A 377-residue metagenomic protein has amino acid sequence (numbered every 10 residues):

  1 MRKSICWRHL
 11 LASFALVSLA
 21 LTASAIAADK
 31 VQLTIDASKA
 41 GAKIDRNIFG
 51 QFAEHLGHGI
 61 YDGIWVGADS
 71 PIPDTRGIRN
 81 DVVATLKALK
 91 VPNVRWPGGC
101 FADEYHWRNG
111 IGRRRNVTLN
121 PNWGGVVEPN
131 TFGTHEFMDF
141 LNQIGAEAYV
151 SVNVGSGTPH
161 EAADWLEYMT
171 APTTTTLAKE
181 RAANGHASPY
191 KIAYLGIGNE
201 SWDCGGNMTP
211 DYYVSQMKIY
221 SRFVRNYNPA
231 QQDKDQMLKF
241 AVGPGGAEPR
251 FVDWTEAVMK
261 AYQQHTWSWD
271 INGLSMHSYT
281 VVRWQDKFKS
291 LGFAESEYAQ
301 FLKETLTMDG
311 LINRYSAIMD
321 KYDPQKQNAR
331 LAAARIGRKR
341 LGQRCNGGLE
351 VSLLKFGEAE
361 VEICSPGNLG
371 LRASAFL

Functional and structural regions predicted by a protein language model:
M1-W7: N-terminal secretory signal peptides that target proteins for export/translocation
H9-A12, N142: Hydrophobic residues within membrane-embedded alpha helices
L11-T22: Bacterial N-terminal signal peptides
A25-G273, E304-G348, K355-L377: Non-catalytic accessory regions flanking glycosidase/transglycosidase catalytic cores in CAZymes
H277: Histidine-centered active-site/metal-ligand motif
V281-A299, V351-L353: Active-site His/acidic residue clusters
